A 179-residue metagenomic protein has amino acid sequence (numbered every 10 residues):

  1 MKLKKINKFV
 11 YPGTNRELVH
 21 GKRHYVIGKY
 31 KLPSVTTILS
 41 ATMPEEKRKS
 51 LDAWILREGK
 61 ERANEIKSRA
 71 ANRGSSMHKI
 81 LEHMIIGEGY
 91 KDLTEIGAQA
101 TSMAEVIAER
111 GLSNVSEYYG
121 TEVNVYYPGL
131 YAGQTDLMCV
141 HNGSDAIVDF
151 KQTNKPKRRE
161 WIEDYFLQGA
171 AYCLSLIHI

Functional and structural regions predicted by a protein language model:
M1-A132: Metal-dependent nuclease catalytic cores that hydrolyze phosphodiester bonds in DNA/RNA, characterized by
E61-E65, T153-R159: Short, charged low-complexity linear motifs
H78, G133-K157, A171-Y172: Conserved catalytic cores of phosphodiester-cleaving nucleases, focusing on short active-site segments
R158-F166: Active-site metal-coordination segments of metallo-dependent hydrolases
Y165-L174: An active-site-proximal "capping" alpha-helix that borders the catalytic cofactor pocket
I177-I179: Conserved small/polar residues in nucleotide/adenosyl-binding loops
